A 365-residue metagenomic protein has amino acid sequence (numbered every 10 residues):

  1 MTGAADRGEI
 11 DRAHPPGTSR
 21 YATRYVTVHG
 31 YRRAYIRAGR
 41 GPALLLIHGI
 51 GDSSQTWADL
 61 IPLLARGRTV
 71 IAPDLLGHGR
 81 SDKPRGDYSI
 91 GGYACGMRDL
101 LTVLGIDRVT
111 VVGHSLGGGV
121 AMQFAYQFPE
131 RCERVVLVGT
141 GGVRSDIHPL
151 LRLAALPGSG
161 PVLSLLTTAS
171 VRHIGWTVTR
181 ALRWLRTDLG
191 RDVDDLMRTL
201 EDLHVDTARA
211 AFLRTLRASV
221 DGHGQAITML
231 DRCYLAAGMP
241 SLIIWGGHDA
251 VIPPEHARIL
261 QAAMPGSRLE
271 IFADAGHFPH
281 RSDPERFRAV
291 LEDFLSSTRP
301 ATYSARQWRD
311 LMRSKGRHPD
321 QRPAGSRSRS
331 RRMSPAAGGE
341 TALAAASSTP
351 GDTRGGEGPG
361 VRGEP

Functional and structural regions predicted by a protein language model:
M1-A43, R66-R68, I106-D107, V193-D194 (+2 more regions): Alpha/beta-hydrolase fold catalytic core
H29-Y31, I36-A38, A72-L116, H148 (+1 more regions): Active-site loop/oxyanion-hole signature of alpha/beta-hydrolase fold enzymes
Y31-R80: Conserved HGGG/HGGXW glycine-rich cap/lid loop of the alpha/beta-hydrolase fold
R40, G247-D249, D274-G276: Acidic beta-to-alpha connecting loop that harbors the catalytic carboxylate
Y126, R134-T168: Flexible "cap/lid" loop of the alpha/beta hydrolase fold
V205-I259, I271: Conserved serine/cysteine hydrolase catalytic core
Q261-H277: Catalytic histidine neighborhood in serine/cysteine hydrolases with alpha/beta-hydrolase-type architecture
F272-R288: Catalytic histidine-centered segment of alpha/beta-hydrolase-like enzymes
